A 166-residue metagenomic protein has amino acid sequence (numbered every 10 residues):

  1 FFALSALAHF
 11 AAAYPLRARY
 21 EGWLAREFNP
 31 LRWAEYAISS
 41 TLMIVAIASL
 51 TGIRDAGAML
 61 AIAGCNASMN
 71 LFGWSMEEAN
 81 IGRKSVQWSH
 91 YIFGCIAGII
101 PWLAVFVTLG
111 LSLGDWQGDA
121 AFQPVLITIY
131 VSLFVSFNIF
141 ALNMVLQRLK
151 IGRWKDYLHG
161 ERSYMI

Functional and structural regions predicted by a protein language model:
F1-L31, S40-I166: Polytopic alpha-helical membrane-helix bundles and their juxtamembrane interface segments in multi-pass membrane
Y36: Conserved, mostly hydrophobic/aromatic
